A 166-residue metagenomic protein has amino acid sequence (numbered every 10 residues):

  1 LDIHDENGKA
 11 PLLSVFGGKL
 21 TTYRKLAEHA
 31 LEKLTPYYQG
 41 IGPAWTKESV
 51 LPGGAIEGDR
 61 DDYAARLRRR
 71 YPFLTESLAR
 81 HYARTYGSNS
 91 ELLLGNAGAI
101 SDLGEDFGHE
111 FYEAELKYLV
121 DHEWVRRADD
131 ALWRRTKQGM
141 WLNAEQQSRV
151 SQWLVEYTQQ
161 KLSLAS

Functional and structural regions predicted by a protein language model:
L1-S166: C-terminal accessory subdomains/tails of enzymes that are appended
